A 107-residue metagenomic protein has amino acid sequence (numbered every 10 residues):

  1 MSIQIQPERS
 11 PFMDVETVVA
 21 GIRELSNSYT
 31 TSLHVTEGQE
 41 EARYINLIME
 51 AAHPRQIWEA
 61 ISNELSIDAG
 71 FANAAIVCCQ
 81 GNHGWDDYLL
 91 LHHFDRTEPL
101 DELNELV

Functional and structural regions predicted by a protein language model:
S2-Y29: Surface-exposed, low-hydrophobicity interaction/linker segments
V18-R23, E59-S66: Short amphipathic alpha-helices in soluble, non-transmembrane regions that often serve as interface/regulatory elements
S26-S32, A69-A72: Short secondary-structure junctions
Y29-E64: Short, intrinsically disordered low-complexity segments
N46-M49, G81-D86: Short, conserved secondary-structure transition motifs
I67-H83: Conserved short beta-strand edge segments in small beta-sheet-based binding/regulatory domains
H83-L106: Short, low-order "capping/linker" segments at domain edges
